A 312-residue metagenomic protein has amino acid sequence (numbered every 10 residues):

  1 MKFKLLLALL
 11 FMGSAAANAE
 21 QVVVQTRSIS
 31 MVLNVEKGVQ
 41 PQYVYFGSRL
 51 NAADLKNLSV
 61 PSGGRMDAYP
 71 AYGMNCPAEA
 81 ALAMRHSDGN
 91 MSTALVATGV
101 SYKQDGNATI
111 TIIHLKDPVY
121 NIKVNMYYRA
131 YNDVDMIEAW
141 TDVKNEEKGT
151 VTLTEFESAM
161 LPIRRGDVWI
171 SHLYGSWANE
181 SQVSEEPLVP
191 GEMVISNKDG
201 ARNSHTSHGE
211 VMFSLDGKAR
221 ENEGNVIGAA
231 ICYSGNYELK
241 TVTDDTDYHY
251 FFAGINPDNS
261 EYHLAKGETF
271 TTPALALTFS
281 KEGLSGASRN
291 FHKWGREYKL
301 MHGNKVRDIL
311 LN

Functional and structural regions predicted by a protein language model:
K4-G13: Sec-dependent N-terminal signal peptides
S14-A19: Sec/Tat signal peptide C-region and signal peptidase I cleavage site
E20-L33, K37-V242, D258: Polysaccharide-binding surfaces and accessory modules of carbohydrate-active proteins
D247-N256: Short, structured beta-strand/loop micro-motifs enriched in basic residues and often containing a Trp
T278-N290: Short, Lys/Arg- and Gly-enriched loop/turn segments at beta-strand edges
A287-N312: An acidic-aromatic substrate-binding cleft motif
